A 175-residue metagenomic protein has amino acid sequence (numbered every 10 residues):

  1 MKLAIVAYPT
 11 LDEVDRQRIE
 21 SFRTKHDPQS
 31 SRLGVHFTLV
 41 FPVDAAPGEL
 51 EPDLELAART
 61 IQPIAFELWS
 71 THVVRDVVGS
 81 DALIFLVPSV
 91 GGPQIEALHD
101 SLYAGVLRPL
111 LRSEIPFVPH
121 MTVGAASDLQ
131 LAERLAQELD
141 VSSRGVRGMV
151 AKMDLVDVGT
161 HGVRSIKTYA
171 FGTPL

Functional and structural regions predicted by a protein language model:
M1-E67, D76, S89-K152, V163-L175: Basic, often amphipathic N-terminal segments
V74-L86: Short, basic/glycine-rich phosphate-binding loops at helix/coil junctions that contact nucleotide phosphates
L155-G159: Short, exposed beta-strand-loop hairpins at the edges of beta-sheets in extracellular/periplasmic proteins
